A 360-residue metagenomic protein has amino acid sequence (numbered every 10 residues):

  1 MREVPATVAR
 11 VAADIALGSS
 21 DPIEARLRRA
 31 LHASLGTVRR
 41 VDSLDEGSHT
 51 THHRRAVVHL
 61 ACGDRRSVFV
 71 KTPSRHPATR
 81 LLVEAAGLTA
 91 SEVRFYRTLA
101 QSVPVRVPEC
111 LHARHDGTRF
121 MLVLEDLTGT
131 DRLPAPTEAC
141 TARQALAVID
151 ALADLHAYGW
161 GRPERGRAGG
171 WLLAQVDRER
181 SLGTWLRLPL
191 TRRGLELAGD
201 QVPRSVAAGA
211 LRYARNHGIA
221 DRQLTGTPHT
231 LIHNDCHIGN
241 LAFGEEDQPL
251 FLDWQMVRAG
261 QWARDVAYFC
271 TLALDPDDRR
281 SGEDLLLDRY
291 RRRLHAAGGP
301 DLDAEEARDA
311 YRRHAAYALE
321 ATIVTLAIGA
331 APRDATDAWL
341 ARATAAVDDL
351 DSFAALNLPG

Functional and structural regions predicted by a protein language model:
M1-G47, H59-R65, W160-G166, A208 (+3 more regions): Regulatory N- and C-terminal appendages and interdomain linkers associated with kinase/kinase-like NTP transferase
M1-R119, G244-P249, P359-G360: Conserved NTP-binding catalytic cores of kinases and kinase-like/nucleotidyltransferase enzymes across multiple kinase
E3-P5, A9-D14, R167-A220, I323 (+1 more regions): Active-site catalytic-loop/activation-segment of kinase and kinase-like phosphoryl-transfer enzymes
G47-L60, F69, R215-W262: Active-site acidic catalytic loop and adjacent metal/ATP-binding pocket of ATP-dependent phosphoryl transfer enzymes
R94, M256, A263-G298, A315-T336: Active-site activation/catalytic loop segments of kinase-like enzymes and analogous catalytic loops in related
H112-A147: Conserved structural core of kinase catalytic domains
A113-R114, R162-V176, D301-R308: Short, glycine/acidic-rich hinge or "gate" loops at secondary-structure transitions that mediate conformational
L133-W171: Conserved kinase catalytic-core helix
